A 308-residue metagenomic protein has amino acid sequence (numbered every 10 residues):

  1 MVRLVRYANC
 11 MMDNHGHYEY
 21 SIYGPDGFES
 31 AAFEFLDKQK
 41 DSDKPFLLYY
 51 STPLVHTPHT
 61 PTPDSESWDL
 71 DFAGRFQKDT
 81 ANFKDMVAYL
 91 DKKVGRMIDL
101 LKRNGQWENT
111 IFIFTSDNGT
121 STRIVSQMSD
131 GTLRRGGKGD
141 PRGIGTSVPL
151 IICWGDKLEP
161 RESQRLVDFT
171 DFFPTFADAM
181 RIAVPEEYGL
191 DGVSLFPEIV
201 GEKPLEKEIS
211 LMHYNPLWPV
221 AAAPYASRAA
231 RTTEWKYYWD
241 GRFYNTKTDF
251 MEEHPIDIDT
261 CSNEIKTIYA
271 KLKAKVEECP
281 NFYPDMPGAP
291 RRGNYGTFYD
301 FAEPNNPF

Functional and structural regions predicted by a protein language model:
M1-F46, T52-P61, L70-A73, Q77 (+1 more regions): Formylglycine-dependent
Y18-F28, Q77-K93, Q106, T132-L150 (+2 more regions): A short beta-strand-to-alpha-helix junction
D41-L48, Q106-F112, S147-V148, E206-E208 (+1 more regions): Loop/turn elements at helix/coil->beta-strand transitions in domains of secreted/extracellular proteins
F46-S51, V87, V94, L101 (+5 more regions): Beta-strand elements within well-structured catalytic alpha/beta cores of enzymes that handle phosphate/sulfate esters
Y49-T60, F114-T120, D191-V193, H213-W218 (+1 more regions): Short, solvent-exposed turn/loop segments enriched in Gly/Ser/Thr/Pro and often Arg
T57-S67, D99-K157, D168, F308: Histidine-centered active-site microenvironments of extracellular/periplasmic hydrolases and transferases
T120-P141, L158, R165, T170-M251: C-terminal cap/loop subdomain of S1 sulfatases and analogous C-terminal strand-loop tails that border
F172, P219, A226, Y237 (+2 more regions): Long, internal low-complexity/basic segments
